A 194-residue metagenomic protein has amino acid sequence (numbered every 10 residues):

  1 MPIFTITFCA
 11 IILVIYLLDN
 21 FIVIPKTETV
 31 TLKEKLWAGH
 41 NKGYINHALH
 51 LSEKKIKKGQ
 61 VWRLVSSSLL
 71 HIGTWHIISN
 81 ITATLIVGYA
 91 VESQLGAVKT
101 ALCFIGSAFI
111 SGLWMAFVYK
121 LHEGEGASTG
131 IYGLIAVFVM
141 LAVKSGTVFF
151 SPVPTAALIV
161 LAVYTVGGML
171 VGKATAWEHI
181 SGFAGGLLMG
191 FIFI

Functional and structural regions predicted by a protein language model:
M1-I194: A detector for small-residue-rich transmembrane helices and their helix-helix packing motifs
